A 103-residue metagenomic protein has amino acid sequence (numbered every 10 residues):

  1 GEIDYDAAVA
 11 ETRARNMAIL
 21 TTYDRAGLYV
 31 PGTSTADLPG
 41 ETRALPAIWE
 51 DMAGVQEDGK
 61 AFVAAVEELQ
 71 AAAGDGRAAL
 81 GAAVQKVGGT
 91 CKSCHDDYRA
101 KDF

Functional and structural regions predicted by a protein language model:
G1-E11, R15-F103: Sequence context surrounding c-type heme c attachment/ligation sites in exported
